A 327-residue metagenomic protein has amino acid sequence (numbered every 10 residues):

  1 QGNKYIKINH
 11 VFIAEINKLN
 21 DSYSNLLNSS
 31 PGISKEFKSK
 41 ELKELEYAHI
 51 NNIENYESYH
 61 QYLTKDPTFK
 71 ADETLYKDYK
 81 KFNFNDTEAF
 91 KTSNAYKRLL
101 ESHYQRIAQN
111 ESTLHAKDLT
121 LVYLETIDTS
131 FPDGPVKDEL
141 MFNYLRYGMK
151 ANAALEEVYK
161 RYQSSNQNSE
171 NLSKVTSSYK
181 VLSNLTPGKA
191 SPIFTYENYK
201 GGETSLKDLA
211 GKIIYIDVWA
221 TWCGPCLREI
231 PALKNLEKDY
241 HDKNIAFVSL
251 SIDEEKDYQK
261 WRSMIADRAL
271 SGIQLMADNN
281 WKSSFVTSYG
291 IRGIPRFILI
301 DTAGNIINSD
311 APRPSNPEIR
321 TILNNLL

Functional and structural regions predicted by a protein language model:
Q1-K200, T204: Oxidative protein folding and maturation machinery
E197, R262-P295, T302: Short, internal strand/loop/helix patches that form the active-site neighborhood or redox-interaction surface
T204-S205, I307: Generic structural signal for well-ordered beta-strand positions
I213-I214, P295: Alpha/beta-hydrolase fold active-site loops
V218-N235: Conserved redox-active cysteine motifs that mediate thiol-disulfide chemistry, especially di-cysteine Cys-X(1-2)-Cys
I230-S251, A266, T321, L326-L327: Conserved helix-turn-beta segment immediately C-terminal to the redox Cys motif in thioredoxin-like folds
N244-Y258, L270-W281: Thiol-based oxidoreductase modules, predominantly thioredoxin-like and allied folds used for disulfide exchange
L299-L327: Thiol-/selenol-based redox modules, centered on thioredoxin-like and closely related oxidoreductase domains
